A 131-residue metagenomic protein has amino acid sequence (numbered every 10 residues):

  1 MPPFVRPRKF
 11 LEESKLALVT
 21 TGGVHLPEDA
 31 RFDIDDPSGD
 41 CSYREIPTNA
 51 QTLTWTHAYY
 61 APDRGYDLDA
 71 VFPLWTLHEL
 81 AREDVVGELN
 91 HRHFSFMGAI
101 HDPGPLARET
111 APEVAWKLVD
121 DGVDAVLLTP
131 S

Functional and structural regions predicted by a protein language model:
M1-S131: Metallocofactor- and cofactor-centric catalytic cores in central/energy metabolism, strongly enriched
